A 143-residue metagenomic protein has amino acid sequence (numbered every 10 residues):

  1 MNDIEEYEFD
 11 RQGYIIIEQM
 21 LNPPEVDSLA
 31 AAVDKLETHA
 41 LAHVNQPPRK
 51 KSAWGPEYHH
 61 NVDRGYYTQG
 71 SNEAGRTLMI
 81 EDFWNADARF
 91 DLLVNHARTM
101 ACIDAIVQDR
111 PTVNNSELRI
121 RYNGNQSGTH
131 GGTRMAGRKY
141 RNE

Functional and structural regions predicted by a protein language model:
M1-R11, E18-Y140: Non-heme Fe(II)-dependent double-stranded beta-helix
E143: An acidic-aromatic loop/edge-strand motif
